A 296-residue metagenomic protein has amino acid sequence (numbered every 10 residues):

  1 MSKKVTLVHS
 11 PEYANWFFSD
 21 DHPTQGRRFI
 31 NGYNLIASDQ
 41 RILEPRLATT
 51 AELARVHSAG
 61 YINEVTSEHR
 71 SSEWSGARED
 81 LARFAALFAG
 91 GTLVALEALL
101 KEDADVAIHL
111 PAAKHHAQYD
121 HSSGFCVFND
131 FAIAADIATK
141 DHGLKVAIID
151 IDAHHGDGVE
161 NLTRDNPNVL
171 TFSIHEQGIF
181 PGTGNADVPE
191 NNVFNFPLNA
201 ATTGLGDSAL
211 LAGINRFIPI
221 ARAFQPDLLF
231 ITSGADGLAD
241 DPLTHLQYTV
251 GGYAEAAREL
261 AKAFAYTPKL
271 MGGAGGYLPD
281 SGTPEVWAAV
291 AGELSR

Functional and structural regions predicted by a protein language model:
S2-A135, L144, P197: Metal-dependent C-N hydrolase catalytic cores
F18, L93, E97, V106-A263 (+1 more regions): Conserved alpha-helical scaffold segments that buttress catalytic/binding sites
P23-G26, I30, E79-A82, A86-G90 (+4 more regions): Electropositive phosphate-/nucleotide-binding environments in soluble metabolic enzymes
I36-Q40, F224, E259-K269: A structural motif corresponding to the C-terminal end of an alpha-helix and its immediate exit/capping segment
A48, H154, L278: Short alpha-helical
G60-T66, T249-V250, S281-R296: Short, electropositive alpha-helical surface patch
D236-L238, G275-D280: Divalent-metal (often Zn2+) His-rich catalytic cores of metallo-beta-lactamase-fold enzymes
T267-G273, Y277: Short acidic/histidine-rich active-site segments
